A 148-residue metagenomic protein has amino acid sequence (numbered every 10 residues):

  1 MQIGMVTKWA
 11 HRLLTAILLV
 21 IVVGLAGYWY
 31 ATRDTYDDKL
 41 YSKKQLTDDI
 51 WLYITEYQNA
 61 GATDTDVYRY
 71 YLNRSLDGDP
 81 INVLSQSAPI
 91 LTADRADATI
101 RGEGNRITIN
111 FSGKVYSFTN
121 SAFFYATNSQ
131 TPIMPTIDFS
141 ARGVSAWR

Functional and structural regions predicted by a protein language model:
G4-A16, Q86-R148: Acidic, small-residue rich beta-repeat scaffolds with periodic aromatic anchors
H11-W29: Hydrophobic membrane-insertion alpha-helices, especially the h-region of bacterial N-terminal signal peptides
A16-V20, E56, A62, P80-N82 (+2 more regions): Generic marker of "main functional regions" within proteins
A26-S85: N-terminal export/targeting and maturation segments
